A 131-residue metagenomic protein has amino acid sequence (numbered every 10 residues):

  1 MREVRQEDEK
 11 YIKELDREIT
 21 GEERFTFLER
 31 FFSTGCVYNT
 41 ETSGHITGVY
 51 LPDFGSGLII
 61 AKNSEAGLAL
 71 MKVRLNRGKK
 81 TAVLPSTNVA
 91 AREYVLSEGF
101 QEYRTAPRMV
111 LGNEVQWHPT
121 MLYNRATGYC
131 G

Functional and structural regions predicted by a protein language model:
R2-G131: Intrinsically disordered, low-complexity, positively biased terminal segments
